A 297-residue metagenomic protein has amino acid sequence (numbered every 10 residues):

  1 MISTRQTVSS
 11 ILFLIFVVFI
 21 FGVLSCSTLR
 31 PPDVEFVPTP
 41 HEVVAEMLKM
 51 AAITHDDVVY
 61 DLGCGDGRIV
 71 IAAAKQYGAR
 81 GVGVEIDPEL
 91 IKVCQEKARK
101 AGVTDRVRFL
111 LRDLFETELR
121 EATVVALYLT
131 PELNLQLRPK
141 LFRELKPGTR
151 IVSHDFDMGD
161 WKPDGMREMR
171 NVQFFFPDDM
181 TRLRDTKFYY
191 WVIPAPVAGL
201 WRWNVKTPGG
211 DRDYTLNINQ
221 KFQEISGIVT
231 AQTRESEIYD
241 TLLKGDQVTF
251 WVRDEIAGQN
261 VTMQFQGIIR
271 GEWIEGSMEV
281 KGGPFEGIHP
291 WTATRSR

Functional and structural regions predicted by a protein language model:
V23-D57: S-adenosyl-L-methionine
D56-G65: Conserved class I S-adenosyl-L-methionine
G67-I71: Glycine-rich SAM-binding Motif I of class I
R80-E85: Conserved SAM-binding motif I beta-strand of class I
P88-E121: S-adenosyl-L-methionine
G148-G159: Conserved beta-strand signature within the Rossmann-like core of class I S-adenosyl-L-methionine
D157-R202: Active-site capping/gating segments
A195-S296: Central antiparallel beta-sheet cores of small beta-barrel/beta-sandwich binding domains
